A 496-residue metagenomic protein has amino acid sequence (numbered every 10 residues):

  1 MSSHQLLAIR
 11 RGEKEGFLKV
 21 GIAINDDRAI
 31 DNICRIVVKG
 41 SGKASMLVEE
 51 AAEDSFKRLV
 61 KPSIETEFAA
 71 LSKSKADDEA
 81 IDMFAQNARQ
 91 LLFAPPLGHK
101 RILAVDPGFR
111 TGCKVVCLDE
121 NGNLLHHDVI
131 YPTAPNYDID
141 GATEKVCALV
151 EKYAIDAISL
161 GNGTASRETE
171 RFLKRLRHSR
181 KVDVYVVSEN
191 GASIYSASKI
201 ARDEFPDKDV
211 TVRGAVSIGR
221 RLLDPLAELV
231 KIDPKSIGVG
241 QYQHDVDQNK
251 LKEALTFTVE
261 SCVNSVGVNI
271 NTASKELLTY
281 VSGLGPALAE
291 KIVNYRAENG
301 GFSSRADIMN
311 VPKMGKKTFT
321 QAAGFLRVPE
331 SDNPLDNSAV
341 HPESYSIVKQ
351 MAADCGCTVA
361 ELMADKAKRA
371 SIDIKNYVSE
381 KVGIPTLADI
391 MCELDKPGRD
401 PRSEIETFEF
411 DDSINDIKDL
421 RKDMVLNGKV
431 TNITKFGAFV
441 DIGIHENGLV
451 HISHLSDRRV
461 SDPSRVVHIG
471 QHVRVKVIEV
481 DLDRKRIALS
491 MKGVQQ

Functional and structural regions predicted by a protein language model:
M1-R101, E120, T143-A148, K152: Extended, highly charged clamp/arch subdomains and adjacent linkers that form or line substrate-binding channels
A8-G12, L92-P96, I102-F109, V115-C117 (+11 more regions): Replace "in large, NTP-powered and nucleic-acid-processing enzymes" with "in large, NTP-powered factors and other
G12-N25, V37-V60, R220-L251, D354-R402: Structured, non-catalytic alpha/beta "coupling" segments that mediate domain-domain communication and provide generic
A80-L92, G98-K100, R110-T256: Phosphate- and other anionic-substrate recognition elements at nucleic-acid/protein interfaces
I102-A104, K114, E170-L173, S304-D307 (+3 more regions): Short beta-alpha junctions and helix-cap segments that line functional grooves
V105-F109, G163-E168, V187-I194, K235-Q248 (+4 more regions): A glycine-rich phosphate-binding loop feature that marks nucleotide/adenosyl-phosphate handling sites
I194, D203-G301, K316, T320-I347 (+4 more regions): Long, highly charged, low-complexity intrinsically disordered interaction regions that mediate electrostatic DNA/RNA
L326-Q496: Single-stranded RNA-binding regions, centering on S1/OB-family and related RNA-binding modules
